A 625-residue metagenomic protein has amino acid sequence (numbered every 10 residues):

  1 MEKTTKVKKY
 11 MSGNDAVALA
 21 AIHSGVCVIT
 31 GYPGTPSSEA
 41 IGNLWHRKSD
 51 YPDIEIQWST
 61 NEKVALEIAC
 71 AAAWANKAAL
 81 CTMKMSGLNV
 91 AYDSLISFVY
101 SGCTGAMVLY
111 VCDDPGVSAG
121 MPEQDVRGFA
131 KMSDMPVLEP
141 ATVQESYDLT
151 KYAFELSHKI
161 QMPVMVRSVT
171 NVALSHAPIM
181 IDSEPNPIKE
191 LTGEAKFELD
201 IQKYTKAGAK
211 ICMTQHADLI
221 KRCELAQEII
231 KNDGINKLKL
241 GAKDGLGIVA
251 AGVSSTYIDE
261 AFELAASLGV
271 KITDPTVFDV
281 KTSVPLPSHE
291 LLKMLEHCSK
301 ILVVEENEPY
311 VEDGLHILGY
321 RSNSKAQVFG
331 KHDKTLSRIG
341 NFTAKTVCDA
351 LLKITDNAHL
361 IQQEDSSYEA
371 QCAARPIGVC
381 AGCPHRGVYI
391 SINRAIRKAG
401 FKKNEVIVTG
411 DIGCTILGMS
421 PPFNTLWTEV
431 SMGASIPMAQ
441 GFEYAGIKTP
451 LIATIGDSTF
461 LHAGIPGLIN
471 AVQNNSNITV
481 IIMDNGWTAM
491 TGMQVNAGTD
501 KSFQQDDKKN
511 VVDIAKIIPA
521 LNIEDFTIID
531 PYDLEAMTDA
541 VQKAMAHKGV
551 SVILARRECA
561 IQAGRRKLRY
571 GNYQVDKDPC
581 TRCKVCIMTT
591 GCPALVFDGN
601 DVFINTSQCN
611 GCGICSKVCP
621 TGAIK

Functional and structural regions predicted by a protein language model:
M1-A18, S24, P140, Q144-V379 (+6 more regions): Flexible, low-complexity linker and terminal segments
M1-V143, N171, G241-A242, R321-T449: Thiamine diphosphate
A40-N43, I68-C70, A91-L95, S118-Q124 (+14 more regions): Short acidic, glycine/serine/threonine-rich loops at helix termini
N43-D50, E260-T276, K516-N522: Short helix-loop-beta junction
Y51-T60, G102-C112, E190-E198, Q473-G486 (+2 more regions): A glycine-rich helix N-cap at a beta->alpha junction
D53-I54, C112-G116, S133-L138, S299 (+8 more regions): Short beta-alpha connecting loops at secondary-structure transitions that line or flank enzyme active sites
T82-M83, V108-C112, M165-N171, V249 (+4 more regions): Short beta-strand segments
L417-L554, G564-R566: Thiamine diphosphate
